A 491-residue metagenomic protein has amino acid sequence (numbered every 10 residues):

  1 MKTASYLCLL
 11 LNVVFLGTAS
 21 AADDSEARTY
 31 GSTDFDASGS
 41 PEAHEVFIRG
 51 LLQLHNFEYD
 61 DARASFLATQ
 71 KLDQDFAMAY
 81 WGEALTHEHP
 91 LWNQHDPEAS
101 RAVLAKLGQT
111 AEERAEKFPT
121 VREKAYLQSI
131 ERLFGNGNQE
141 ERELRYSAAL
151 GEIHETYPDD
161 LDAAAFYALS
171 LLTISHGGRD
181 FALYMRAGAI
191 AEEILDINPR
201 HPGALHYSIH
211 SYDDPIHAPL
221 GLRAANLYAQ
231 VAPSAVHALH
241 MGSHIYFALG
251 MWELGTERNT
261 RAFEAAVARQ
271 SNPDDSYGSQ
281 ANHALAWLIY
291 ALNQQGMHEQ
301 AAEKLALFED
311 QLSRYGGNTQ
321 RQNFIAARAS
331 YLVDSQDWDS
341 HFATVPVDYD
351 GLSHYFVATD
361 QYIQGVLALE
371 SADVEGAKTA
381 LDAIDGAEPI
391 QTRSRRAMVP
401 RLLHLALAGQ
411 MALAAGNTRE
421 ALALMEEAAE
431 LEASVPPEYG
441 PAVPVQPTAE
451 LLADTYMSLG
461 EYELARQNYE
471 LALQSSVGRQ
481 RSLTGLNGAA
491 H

Functional and structural regions predicted by a protein language model:
S40-R49, D75-H87, A115-G137, D159-H176 (+9 more regions): Amphipathic alpha-helical repeat scaffolds of TPR domains
F57-D60, N136-L239: A conserved hydrophobic secondary-structure block that centers on an alpha-helix together with its immediately flanking
E58-A64, E83-T120, Q128-E141, I174-A182 (+1 more regions): Inter-helical turn/loop elements of alpha-helical hairpins
A64-P97, T156-A165, H201, G317-N318 (+3 more regions): Short, charge-rich amphipathic alpha-helical segments embedded in non-transmembrane helical bundles/solenoids
Q70-L72, H154-T156, L195-I197, N226-S234 (+6 more regions): Solenoid-like repeat scaffolds
